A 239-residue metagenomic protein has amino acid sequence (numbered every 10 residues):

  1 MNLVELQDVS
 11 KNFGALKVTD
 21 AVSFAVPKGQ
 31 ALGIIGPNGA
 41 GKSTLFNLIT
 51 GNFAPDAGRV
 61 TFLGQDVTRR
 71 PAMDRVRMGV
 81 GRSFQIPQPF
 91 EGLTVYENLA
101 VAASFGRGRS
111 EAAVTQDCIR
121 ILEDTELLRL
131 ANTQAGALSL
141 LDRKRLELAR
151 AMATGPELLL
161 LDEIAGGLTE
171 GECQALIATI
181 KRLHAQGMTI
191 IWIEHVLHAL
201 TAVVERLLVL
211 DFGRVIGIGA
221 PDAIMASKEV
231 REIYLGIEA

Functional and structural regions predicted by a protein language model:
N2-A239: Glycine-rich phosphate-binding loops of nucleotide-dependent enzymes
